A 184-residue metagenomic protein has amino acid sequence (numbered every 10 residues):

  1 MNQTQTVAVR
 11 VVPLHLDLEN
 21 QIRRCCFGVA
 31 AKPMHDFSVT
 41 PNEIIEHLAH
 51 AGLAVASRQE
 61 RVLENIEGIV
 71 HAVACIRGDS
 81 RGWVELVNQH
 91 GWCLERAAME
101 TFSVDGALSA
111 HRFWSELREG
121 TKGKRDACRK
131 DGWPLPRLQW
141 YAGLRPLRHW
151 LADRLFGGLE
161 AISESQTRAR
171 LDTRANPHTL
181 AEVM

Functional and structural regions predicted by a protein language model:
M1-M184: Intrinsic, short, N-terminal disordered tails of RNA polymerase sigma-factor systems
